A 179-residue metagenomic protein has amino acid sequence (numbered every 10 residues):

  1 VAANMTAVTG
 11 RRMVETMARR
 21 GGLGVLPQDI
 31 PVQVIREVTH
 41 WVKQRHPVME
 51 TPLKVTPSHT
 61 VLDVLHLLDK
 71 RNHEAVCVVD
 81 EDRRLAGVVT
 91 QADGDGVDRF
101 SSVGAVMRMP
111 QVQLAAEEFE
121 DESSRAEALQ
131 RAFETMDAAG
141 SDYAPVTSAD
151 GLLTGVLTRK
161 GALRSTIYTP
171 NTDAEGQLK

Functional and structural regions predicted by a protein language model:
V1-G21, V25-L26: N-terminal cofactor/phosphate-binding cores enriched in small/glycine residues, especially glycine-rich loops such as
V1-M5, V34-H73, V78-E81, L85-V88 (+4 more regions): Bateman/CBS regulatory modules and CBS-like beta-alpha motifs in cytosolic regions of diverse proteins
R11, D95-D98: N-terminal glycine-rich anion-binding loops that anchor highly charged ligand groups
R19, G96, R108, R164: Phosphate-coordinating loops and pocket residues in cytosolic domains that bind phosphorylated ligands
L23-Q28, V76-C77, Y143-P145: Short hydrophobic alpha-helical runs that function as membrane-insertion/retention elements
P31-I35, V89-A92, L153-T169: Short, structured interface segments
K43-Q44, G94-D95, A162: Alpha-helix boundary/capping detector
